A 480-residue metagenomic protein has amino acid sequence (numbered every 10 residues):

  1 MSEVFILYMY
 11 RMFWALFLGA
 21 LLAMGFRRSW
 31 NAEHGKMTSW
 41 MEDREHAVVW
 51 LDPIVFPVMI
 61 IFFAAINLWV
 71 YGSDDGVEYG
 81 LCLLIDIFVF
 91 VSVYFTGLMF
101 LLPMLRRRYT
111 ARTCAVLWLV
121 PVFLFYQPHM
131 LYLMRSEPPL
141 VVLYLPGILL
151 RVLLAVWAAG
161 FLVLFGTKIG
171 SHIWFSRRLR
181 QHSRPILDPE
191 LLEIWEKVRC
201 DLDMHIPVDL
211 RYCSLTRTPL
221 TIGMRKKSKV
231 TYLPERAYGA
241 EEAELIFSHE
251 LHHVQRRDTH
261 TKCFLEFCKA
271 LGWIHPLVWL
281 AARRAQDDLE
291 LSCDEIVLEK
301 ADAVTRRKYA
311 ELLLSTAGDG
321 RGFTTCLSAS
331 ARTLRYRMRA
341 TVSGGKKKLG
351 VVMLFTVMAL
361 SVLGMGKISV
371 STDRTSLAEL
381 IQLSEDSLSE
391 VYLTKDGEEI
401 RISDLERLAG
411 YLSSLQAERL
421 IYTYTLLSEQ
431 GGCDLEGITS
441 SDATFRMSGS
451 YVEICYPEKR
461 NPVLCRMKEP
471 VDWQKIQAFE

Functional and structural regions predicted by a protein language model:
M1-E3, I60-D75: Membrane-embedded alpha-helical segments in integral membrane proteins
M1-I6, G364-S369, I454: Charged interaction patches that mediate protein-protein contacts
S2-L21, V77-I87: Hydrophobic transmembrane alpha-helical segments in integral membrane proteins
L18, V342-G344, E453: Enrichment for repetitive, rod-forming helical segments
A20-H34: Basic/hydrophobic alpha-helical interface regions
W30-V58, Y71-M134, L140-I368: Membrane-embedded and juxtamembrane structural elements of multi-pass membrane proteins
A65-I66, V163-I173, Q382-L393: Short, compositionally biased low-complexity segments
S371-E480: Function-determining sites in protein domains
